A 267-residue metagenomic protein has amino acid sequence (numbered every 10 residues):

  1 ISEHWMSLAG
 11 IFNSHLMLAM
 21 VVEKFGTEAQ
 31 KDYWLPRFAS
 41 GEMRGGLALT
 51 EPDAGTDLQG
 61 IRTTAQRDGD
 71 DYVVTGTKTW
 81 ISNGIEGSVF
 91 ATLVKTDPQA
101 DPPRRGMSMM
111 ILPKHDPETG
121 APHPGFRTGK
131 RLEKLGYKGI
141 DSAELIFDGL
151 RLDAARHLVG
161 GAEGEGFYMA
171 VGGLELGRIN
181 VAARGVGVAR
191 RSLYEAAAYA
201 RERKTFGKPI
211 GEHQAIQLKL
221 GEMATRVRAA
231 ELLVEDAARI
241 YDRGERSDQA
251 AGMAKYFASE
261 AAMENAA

Functional and structural regions predicted by a protein language model:
I1-S2, A9, F25-Q30, R37 (+6 more regions): Alpha-helical interface subdomain recognition
L8-H15: Active-site nucleophile and cofactor-binding loops and adjacent substrate-binding regions of central metabolic enzymes
L16-F25: Helix-loop "lid/cap" segments that line or gate small-molecule binding pockets
G41-L49, L93: A short, Trp-centered hydrophobic/proline-enriched beta-strand micro-motif
D53-I61, P122: Active-site-adjacent elements of ketosynthase-type condensing enzymes
D53-T56, W80-N83, Q99-D101, K134-D141: Short Gly/Pro-enriched turn/cap motifs at secondary-structure boundaries
V73-R127: A short core secondary-structure module
E118-G149: Flexible, small-/acidic-enriched active-site or ligand-binding loops
